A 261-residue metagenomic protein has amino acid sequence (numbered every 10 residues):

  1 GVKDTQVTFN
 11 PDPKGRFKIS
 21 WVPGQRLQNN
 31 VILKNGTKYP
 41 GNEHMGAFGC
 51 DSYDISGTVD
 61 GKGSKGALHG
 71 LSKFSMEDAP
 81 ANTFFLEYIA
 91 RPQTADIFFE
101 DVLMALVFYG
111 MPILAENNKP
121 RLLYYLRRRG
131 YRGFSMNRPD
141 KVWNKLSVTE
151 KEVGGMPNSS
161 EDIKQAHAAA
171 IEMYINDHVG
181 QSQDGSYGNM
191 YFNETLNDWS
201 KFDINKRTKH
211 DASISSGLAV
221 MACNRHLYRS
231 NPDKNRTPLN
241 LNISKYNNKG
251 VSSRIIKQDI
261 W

Functional and structural regions predicted by a protein language model:
G1-N137, D177-W261: RNase H-like, metal-dependent nuclease domains and their acidic two-metal-ion catalytic environment used
S135-G180: Short alpha-helix plus adjacent loop in nuclease-associated cores
